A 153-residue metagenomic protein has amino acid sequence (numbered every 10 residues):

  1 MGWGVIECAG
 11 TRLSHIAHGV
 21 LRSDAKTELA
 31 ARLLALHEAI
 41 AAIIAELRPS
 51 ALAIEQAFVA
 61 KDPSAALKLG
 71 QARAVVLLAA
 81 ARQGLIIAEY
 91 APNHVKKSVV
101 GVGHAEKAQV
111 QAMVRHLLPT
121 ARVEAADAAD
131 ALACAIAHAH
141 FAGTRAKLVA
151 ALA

Functional and structural regions predicted by a protein language model:
M1-A153: Phosphate- and other anionic-substrate recognition elements at nucleic-acid/protein interfaces
